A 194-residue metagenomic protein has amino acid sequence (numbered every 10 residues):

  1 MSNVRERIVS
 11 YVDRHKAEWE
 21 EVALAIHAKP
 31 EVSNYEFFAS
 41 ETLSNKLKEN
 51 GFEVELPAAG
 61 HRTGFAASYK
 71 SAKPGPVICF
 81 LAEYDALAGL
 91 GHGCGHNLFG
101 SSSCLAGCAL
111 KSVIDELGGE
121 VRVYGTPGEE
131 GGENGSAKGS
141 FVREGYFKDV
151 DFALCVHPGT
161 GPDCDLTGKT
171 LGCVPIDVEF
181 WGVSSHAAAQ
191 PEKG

Functional and structural regions predicted by a protein language model:
S2-R122: Acidic/His- and Gly-rich active-site-bordering loop/insert found across diverse amide/peptide-bond hydrolases
A66, D85-G93, N97-L98, C104 (+1 more regions): Histidine/acidic-residue-rich, glycine-tolerant segments that coordinate divalent metal ions
